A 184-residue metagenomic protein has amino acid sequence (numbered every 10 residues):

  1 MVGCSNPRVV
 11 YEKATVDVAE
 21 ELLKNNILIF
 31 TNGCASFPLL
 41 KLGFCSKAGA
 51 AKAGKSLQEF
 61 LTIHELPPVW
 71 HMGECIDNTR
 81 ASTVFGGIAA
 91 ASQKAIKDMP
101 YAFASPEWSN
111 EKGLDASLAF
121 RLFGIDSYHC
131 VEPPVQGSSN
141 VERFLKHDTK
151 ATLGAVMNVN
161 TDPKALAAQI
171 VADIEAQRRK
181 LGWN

Functional and structural regions predicted by a protein language model:
M1-N184: Anaerobic metallocofactor- and corrinoid-dependent redox/one-carbon enzyme cores, especially those from methanogenesis
